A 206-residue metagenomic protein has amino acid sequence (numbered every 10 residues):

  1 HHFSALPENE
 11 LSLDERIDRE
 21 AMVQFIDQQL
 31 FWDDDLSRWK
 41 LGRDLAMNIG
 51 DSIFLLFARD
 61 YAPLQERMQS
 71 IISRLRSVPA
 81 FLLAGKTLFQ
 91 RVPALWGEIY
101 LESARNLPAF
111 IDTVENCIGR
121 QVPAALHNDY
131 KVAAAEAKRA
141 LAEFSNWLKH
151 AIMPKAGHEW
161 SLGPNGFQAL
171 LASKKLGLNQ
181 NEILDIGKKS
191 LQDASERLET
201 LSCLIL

Functional and structural regions predicted by a protein language model:
H1-L206: N-terminal maturation segment of proteins
